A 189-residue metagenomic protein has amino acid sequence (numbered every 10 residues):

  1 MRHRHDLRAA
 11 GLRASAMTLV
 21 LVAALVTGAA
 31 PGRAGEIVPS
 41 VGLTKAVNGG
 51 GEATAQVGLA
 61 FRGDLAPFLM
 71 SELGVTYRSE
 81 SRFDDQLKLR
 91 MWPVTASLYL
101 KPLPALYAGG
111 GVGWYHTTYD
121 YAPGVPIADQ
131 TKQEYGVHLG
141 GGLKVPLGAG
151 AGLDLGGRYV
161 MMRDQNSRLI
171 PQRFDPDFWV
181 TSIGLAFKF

Functional and structural regions predicted by a protein language model:
M1-G35: Cleavable N-terminal export/targeting peptides
L19-V20, T27-G28, V160, L185-K188: Hydrophobic alpha-helical segments of integral membrane proteins
R33-K45, L106, F178: Transmembrane beta-strand segments of Gram-negative outer membrane beta-barrel proteins
V41-K45, A122-P126, Q165-R168: Extracytoplasmic loops and strand-loop junctions of Gram-negative outer membrane beta-barrel proteins
A46-A55, F83-L87: Solvent-exposed loop/turn segments connecting transmembrane beta-strands in outer-membrane beta-barrel proteins
A60-L155, M161, P176-F189: Gram-negative (and chloroplast) outer-membrane scaffold detector with strong preference for beta-barrel transmembrane
I170-F174: Short proline/glycine-enriched turn/loop segments at secondary-structure junctions
